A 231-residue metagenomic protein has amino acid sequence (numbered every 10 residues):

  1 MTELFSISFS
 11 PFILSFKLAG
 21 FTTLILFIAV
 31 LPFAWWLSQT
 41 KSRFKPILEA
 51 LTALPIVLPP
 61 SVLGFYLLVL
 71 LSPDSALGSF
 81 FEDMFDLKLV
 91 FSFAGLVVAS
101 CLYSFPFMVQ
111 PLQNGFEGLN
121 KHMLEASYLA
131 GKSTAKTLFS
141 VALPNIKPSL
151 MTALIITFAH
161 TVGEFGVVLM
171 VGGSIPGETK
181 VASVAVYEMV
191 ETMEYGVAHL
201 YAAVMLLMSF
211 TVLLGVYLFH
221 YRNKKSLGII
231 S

Functional and structural regions predicted by a protein language model:
M1-I7, V171-G215: Interhelical loop and adjacent transmembrane-helix boundary motif in polytopic membrane transport permeases
S6-L37, I56, C101: Transmembrane alpha-helix signature in integral membrane proteins
F21-T52, F65-L67, G115-E117, K121-H122 (+2 more regions): Transmembrane-helix boundary motif in ABC transporter permease subunits
L24, F107-L112, F116, N120 (+1 more regions): Transmembrane alpha-helices
A34, Q113-L124, Y128-L129, H199-S231: C-terminal transmembrane helix and the adjacent membrane-cytosol boundary/short C-terminal tail of inner/organellar
T40-L48, A76-L77, S92, T134-A135 (+1 more regions): Membrane-helix interface segments
G64-C101, V171-I175: Membrane-interfacial helix termini and adjacent extracytoplasmic/periplasmic loops of multi-pass transporters
K88-Y128, V141, A153-L154, L214 (+1 more regions): Membrane-cytosol interface at the C-terminal ends of specific transmembrane alpha-helices in multi-pass membrane
